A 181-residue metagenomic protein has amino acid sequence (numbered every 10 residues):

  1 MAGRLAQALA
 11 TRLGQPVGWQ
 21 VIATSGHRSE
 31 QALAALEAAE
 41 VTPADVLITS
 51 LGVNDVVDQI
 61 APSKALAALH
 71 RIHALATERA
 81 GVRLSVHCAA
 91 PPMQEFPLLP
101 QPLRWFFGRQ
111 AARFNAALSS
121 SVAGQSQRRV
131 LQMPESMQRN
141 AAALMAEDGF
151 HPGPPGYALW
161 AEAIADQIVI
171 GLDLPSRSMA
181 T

Functional and structural regions predicted by a protein language model:
M1-A67: Conserved SGNH/GDSL esterase-like catalytic core that processes O-acyl groups on lipids and polysaccharides
R12, L75-S85, A117-L131: A structural motif corresponding to the C-terminal end of an alpha-helix and its immediate exit/capping segment
E40-P43, A80, G171: Glycine-rich phosphate-binding loop signature in dinucleotide/nucleotide-binding domains
V46, I60-A90: A contiguous pocket-lining binding segment that forms or flanks enzyme active sites
V56, Q94-L98, Q138-A143: Short acidic/His/Gly/Ser-rich catalytic and metal-binding motifs that mark active-site loops of diverse hydrolases
I60-A68, P102-R113, D148, P152-P155: Alpha-helix N-cap and loop-to-helix initiation/capping positions
E95-Q132: Substrate-gating cap/lid alpha-helix
M145-T181: Histidine-centered active-site loop/cap adjacent to the catalytic His in serine esterases/O-acetyl transfer systems
